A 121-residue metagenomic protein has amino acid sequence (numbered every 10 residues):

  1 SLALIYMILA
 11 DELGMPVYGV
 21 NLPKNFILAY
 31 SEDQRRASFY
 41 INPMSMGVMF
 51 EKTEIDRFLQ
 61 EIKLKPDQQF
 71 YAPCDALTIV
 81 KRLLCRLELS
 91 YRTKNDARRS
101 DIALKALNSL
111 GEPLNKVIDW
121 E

Functional and structural regions predicted by a protein language model:
S1-E121: A structural boundary/capping signal
